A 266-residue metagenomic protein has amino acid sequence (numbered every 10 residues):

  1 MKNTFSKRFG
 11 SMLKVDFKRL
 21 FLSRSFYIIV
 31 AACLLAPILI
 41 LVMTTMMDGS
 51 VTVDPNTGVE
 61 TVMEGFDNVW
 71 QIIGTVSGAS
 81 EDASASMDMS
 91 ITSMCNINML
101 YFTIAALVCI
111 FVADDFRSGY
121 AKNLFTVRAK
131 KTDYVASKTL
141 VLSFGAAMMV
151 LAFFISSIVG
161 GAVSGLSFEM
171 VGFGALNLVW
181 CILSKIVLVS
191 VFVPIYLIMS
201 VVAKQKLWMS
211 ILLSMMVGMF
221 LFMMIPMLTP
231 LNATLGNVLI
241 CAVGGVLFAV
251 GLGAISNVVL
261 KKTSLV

Functional and structural regions predicted by a protein language model:
M1-C33: Aromatic- and glycine-rich beta-strand/loop motifs that create alpha-glucan
K2, D16-S23, V246-V266: Junction motif at the cytosolic side of a transmembrane helix
R8, K130-K131: Short coil/turn motifs that cap or connect alpha-helices
I29-A36, K206-F220, C241: Central hydrophobic cores of alpha-helical transmembrane segments in multi-pass integral membrane proteins
A32-F111, A136-A203, L235-G244: Secretory targeting signals
V108-V127: Transmembrane helix boundary and interhelical loop/hinge segments in multi-pass membrane proteins
D114, V127, A162, V201 (+1 more regions): Transmembrane helix-loop junction
S210, I225-V243: Extracellular/periplasmic helix-loop-helix junctions in multi-pass membrane proteins
